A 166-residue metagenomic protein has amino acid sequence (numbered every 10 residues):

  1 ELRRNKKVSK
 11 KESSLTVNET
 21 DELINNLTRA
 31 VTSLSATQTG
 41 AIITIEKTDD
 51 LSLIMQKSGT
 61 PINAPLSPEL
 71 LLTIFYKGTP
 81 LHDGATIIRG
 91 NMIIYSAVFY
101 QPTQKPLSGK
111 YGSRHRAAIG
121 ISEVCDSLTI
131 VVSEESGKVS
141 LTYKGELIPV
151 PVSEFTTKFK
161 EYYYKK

Functional and structural regions predicted by a protein language model:
L2-K166: Divalent-cation
